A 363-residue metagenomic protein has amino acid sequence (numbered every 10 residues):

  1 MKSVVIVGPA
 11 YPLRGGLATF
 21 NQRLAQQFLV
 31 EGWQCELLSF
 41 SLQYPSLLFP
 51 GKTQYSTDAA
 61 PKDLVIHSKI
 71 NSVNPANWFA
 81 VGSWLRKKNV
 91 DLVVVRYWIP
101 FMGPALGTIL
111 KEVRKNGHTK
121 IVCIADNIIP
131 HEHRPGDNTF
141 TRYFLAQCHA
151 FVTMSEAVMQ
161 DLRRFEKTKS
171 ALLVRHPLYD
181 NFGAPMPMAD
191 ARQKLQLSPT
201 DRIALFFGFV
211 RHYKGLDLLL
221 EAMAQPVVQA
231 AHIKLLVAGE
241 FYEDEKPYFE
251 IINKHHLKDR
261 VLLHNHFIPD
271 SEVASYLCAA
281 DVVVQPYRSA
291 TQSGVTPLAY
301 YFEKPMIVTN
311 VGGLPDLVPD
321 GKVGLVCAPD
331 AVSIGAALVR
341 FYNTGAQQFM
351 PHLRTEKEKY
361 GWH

Functional and structural regions predicted by a protein language model:
G8-R14, Q26-K87, V158, R163 (+2 more regions): N-terminal strand-loop element at the rim of the active site of nucleotide-sugar-dependent glycosyltransferases
F40-Y44, K234-F249, H266: Glycosyltransferase donor-sugar binding loop
R134-P135, R163-R164, L172, P177-K194: Acidic anion/phosphate-binding donor-loop and adjacent secondary structure in glycosyltransferase catalytic cores
S198-K214, L220-M223, L236: Conserved donor-binding/catalytic core segment of Leloir-type glycosyltransferases
K246-F267, S271-A274: Nucleotide-activated donor-binding/catalytic signature segment of Leloir-type glycosyltransferases, i.e., the conserved
S275-T291, K304: Acidic donor-binding loop of glycosyltransferase active sites
D320-V332, V339-A346: Conserved acidic donor-binding segment of nucleotide-sugar-dependent glycosyltransferases
Q347-H363: A charged, aromatic-enriched C-terminal amphipathic alpha-helix characteristic of glycosyltransferases across folds
